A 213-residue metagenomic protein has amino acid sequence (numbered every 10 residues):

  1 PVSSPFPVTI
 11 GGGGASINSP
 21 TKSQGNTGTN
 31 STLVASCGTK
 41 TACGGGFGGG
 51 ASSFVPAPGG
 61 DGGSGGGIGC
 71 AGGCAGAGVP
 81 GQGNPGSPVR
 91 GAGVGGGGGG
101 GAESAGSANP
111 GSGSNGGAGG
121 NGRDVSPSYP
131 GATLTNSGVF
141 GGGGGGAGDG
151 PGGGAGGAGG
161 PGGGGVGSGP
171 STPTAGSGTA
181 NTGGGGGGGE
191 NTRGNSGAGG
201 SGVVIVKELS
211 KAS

Functional and structural regions predicted by a protein language model:
P1-S213: Low-complexity, glycine/proline-biased repetitive segments and flexible coils/loops
